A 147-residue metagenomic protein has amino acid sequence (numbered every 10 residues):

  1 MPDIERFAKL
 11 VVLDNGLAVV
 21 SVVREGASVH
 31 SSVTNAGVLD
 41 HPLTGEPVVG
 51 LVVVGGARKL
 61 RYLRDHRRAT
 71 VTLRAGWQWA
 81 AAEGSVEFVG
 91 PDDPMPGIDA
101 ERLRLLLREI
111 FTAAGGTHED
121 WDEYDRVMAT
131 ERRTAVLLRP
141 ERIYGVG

Functional and structural regions predicted by a protein language model:
M1-V19: Short, basic/aromatic recognition patches
P2, Q78-G147: Charged, gly/pro-rich active-site loop segments
I4-E5, G56-A57, W121: Structural motif corresponding to alpha-helix initiation and N-cap regions
A8-K9, L60, D125: Short amphipathic alpha-helical segments and helix-helix/interface helices
V12-L13, R64-D65, A129: Alpha-helix boundary recognition
N15-G55, R61-L63, A69-L73, A81-S85: Short beta-strand segments
